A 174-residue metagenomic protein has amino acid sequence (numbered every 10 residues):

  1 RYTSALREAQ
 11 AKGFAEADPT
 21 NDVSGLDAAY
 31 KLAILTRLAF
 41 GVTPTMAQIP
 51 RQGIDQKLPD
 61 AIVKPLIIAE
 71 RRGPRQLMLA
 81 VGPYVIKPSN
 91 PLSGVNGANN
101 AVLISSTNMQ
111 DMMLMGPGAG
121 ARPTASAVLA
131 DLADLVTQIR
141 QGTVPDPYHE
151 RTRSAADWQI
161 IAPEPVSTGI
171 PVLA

Functional and structural regions predicted by a protein language model:
R1, I34, P44-P50, P83 (+4 more regions): Short, solvent-exposed coil/turn linker segments
R1-S4, D60-R75, S154-A174: Proteins with a high burden of low-complexity, intrinsically disordered sequence enriched in S/T/G/P/A and R, requiring
T3-S93, N99: Substrate-binding/catalytic subdomain of NAD(P)-dependent oxidoreductase enzymes
A29, L35, A39-V42, G120-T124 (+1 more regions): A broad, low-amplitude sensor of folded, mature protein cores
D60-L129, V136, T143-D146: Segments forming oxygen-rich coordination pockets for charged ligands
A121, A127, L132-A174: A conserved regulatory-domain signal marking ACT and ACT-like small-molecule sensing domains and adjacent regulatory
